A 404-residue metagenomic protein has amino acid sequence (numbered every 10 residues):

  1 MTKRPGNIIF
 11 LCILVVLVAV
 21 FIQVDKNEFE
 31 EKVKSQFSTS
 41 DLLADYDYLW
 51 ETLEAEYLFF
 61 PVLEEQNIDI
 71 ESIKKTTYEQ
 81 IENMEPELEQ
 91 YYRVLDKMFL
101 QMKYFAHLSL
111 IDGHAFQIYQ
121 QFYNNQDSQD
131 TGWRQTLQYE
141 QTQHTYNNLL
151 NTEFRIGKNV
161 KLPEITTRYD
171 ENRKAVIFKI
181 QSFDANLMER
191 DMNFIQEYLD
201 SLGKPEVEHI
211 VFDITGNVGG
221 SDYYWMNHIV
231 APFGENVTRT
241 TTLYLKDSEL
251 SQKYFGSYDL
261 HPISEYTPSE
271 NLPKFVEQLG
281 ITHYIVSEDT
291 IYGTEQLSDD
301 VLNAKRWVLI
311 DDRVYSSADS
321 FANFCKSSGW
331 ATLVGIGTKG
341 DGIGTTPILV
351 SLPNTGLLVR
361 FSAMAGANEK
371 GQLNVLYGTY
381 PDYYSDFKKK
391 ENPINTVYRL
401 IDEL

Functional and structural regions predicted by a protein language model:
K3-K246, Y254-H261, K305, G337 (+3 more regions): Flexible, low-complexity junctional segments that flank or bridge functional domains
G6-N7, K326, A363, L373-V375 (+2 more regions): Active-site-adjacent betaalpha module
A185-R190, Y284-V286, I310-D311: Short, flexible loop segments at the rims of nucleotide/cofactor-binding pockets, characterized by
N186-M188, S317-A318, F361, E369-K370: Short helix/loop capping segments that flank catalytic or ligand/cofactor-binding pockets
S221-A304, P347, M364-A367, L373-N374 (+1 more regions): Gly/Ser/Thr-rich loop/hinge elements
I291-D300, D311-N323, I394-L404: Charge-patterned, long linear interaction tracts outside catalytic cores
K305-S327, T332-G340: Extended C-terminal subregions enriched in glycine
V334, T338-Y398: C-terminal regions of proteins
